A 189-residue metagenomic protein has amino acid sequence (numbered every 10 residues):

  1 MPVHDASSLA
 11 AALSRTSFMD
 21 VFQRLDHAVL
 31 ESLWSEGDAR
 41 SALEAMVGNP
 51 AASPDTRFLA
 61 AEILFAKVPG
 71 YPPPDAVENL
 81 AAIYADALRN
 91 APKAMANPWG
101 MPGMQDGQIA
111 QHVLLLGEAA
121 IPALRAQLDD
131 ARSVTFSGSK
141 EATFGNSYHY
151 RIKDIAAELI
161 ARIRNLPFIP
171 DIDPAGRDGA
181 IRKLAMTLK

Functional and structural regions predicted by a protein language model:
M1-K189: Extended repeat-based scaffolds of very large eukaryotic assembly and lipid-transport proteins
